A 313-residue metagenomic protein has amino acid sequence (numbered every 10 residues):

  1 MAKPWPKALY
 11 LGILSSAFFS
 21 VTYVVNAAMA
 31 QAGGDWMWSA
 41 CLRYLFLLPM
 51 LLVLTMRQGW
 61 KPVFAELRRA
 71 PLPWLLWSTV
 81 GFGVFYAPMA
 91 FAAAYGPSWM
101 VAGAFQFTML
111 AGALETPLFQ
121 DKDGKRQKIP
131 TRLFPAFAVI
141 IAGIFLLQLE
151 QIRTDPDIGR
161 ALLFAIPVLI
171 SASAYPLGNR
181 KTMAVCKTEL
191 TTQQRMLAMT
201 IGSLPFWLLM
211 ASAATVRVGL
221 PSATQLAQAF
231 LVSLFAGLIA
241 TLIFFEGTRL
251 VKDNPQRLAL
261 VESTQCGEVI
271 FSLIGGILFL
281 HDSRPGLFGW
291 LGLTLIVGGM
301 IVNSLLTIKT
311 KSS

Functional and structural regions predicted by a protein language model:
M1-L42, F137, A142, T154-A184 (+4 more regions): Glycine-/small-residue-enriched transmembrane alpha-helix faces in small-molecule transporters and effluxers
F18-V21, G59-A102, L146, S233-K252: Specific transmembrane alpha-helical segments of multi-pass solute transporters/efflux pumps, especially DMT/EamA
M29, S39, A92-A93, L118-G124 (+4 more regions): Hydrophobic/aromatic residues within transmembrane alpha-helices of multi-pass small-molecule transporters
A32-V84, A111-T116, V139, S173-L177 (+4 more regions): Transmembrane alpha-helices of multi-pass small-molecule transport proteins
D35-P49, F91-L110, R160-A174, Q225-G237 (+1 more regions): Structural signature of hydrophobic alpha-helical transmembrane segments
L42, M100-T108, C186-S203, G237-I277: Helix-helix packing/entry segments at the starts of transmembrane helices
Y44, Q256-S313: C-terminal-most transmembrane helix of multi-pass membrane proteins
L51, P117, K128-Q151, L287-T307: Hydrophobic transmembrane alpha-helices of multi-pass small-molecule transport proteins
